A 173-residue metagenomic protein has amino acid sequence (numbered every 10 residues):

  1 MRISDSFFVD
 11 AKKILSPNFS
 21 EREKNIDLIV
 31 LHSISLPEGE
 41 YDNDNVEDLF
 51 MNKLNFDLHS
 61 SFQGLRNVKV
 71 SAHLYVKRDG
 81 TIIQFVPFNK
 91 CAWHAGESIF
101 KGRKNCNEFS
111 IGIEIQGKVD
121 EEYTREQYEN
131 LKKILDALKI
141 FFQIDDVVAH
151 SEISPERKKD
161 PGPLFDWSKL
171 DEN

Functional and structural regions predicted by a protein language model:
M1-F8, E23, K104-I111, K118-N173: Basic/polar, cationic surfaces and motifs that engage anionic cell-wall and phosphate/carboxylate ligands
M1-K104: N-terminal catalytic cores of peptidoglycan-degrading enzymes
I34, E114-Q116: Short loop/turn segments at strand-loop or loop-helix junctions that form parts of catalytic or ligand-binding pockets
Y75, G112-E114: Conserved beta-strand segments that form the floor/walls of ligand-binding pockets within enzyme and binding domains
